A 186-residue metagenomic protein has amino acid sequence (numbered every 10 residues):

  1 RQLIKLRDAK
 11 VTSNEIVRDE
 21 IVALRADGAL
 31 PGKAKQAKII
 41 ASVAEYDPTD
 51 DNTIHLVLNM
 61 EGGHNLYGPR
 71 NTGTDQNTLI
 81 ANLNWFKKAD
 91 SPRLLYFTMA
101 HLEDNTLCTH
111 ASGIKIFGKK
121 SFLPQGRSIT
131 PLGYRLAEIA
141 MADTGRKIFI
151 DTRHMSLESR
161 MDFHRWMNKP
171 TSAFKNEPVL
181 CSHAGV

Functional and structural regions predicted by a protein language model:
R1-R127, P131-D143, E158-L180, G185-V186: N-terminal hydrophobic targeting/anchoring segments and the immediately downstream early-domain regions of hydrolases
I148-R153: Short catalytic-loop micro-motif centered on adjacent basic/acidic residues
